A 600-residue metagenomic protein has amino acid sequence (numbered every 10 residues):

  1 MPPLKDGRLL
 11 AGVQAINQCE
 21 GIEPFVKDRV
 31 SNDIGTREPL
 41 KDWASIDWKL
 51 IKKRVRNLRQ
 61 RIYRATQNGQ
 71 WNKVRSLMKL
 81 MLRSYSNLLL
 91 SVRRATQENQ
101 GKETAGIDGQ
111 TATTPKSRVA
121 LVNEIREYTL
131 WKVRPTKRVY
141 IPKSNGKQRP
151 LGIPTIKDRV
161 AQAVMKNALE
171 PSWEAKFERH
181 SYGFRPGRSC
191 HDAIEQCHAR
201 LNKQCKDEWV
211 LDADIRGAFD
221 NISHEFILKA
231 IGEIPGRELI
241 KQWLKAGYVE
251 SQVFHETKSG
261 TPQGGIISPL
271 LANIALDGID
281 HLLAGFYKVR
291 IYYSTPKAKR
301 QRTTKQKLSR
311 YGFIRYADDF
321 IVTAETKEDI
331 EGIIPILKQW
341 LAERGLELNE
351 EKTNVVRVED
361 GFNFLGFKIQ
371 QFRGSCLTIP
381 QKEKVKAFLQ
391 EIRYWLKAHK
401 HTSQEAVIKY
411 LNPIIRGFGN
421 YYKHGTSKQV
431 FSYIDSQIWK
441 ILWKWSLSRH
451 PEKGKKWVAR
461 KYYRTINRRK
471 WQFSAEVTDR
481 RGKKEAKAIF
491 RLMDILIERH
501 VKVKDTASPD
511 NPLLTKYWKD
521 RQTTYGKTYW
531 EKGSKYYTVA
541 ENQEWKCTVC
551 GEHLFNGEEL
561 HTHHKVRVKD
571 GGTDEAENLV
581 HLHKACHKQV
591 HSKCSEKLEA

Functional and structural regions predicted by a protein language model:
M1-V119: Non-catalytic, polymerase-adjacent accessory regions of viral genome-replication enzymes
E124, T129, K176-H180, F184-R188 (+1 more regions): Conserved polymerase palm-domain catalytic core
K245, S251-F254, R344-F418: A conserved non-catalytic segment of reverse transcriptases and RNA-directed RNA polymerases corresponding to the late
S403, V407-R464: Non-catalytic, peripheral interaction segments enriched in hydrophobic/basic residues
K444-S446, K453-G526: Acidic catalytic cores of enzymes that act on phosphate-bearing nucleotides/polynucleotides
A507-V549, T573: Short, charged surface segments at domain edges that flank catalytic/cofactor-binding sites
G551-K584, V590-E599: Histidine-centered nuclease catalytic patch
